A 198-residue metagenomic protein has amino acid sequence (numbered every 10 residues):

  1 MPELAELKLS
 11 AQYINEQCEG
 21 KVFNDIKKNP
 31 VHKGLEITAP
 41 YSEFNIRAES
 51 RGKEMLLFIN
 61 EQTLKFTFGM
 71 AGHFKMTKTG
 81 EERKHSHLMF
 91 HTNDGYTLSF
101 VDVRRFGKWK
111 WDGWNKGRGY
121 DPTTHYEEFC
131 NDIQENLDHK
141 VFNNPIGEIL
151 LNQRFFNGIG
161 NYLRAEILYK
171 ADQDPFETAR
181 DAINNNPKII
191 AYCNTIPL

Functional and structural regions predicted by a protein language model:
M1-L4, A182-I190: Generic detection of long, well-ordered alpha-helical segments
M1-W109: Gly/Gly-Pro- and Ser/Thr-rich, intrinsically disordered tail segments characteristic of DNA damage-repair and tolerance
A11, C130-L137, I190-C193: A generic alpha-helix structural signal
Q17, I167-A171, Y192: Generic non-transmembrane alpha-helical segments
N60-D172, E177-T178, A182-I183: Phosphate/anion-contacting hairpin/loop surfaces
Q153, P187-N194: Hydrophobic alpha-helical interaction segments
P197-L198: C-terminal accessory segment of soluble enzyme catalytic cores
